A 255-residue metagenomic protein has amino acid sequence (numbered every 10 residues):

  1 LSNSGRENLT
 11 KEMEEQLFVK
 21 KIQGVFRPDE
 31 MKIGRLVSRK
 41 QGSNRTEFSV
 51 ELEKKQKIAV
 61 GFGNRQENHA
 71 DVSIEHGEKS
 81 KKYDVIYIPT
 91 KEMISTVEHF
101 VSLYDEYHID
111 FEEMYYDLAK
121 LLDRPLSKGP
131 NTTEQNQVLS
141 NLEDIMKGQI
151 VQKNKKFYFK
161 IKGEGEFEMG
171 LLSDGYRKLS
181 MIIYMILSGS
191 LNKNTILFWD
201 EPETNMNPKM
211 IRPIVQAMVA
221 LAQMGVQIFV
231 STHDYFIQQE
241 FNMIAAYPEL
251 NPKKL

Functional and structural regions predicted by a protein language model:
L1-N8, I161-L255: Switch/communication elements of ASCE P-loop NTPase nucleotide-binding domains
S2-K193, L255: Phosphate-coordinating catalytic segments in nucleotide- and nucleic-acid-processing enzymes
